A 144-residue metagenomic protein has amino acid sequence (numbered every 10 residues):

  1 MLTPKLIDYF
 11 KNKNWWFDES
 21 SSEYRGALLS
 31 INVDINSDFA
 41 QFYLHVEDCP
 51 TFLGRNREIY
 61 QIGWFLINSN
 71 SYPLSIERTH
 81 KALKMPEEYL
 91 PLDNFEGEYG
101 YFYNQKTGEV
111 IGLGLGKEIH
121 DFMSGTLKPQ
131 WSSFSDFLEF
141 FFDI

Functional and structural regions predicted by a protein language model:
M1-G100, F142: A surface-exposed partner-binding patch
G100-F102, D121: Short active-site-adjacent structural elements
N104-T107: Short acidic-glycine loop/turn motifs at beta-strand connectors
E109, D143-I144: N-terminal processing/targeting junctions
G112-G114: Amphipathic, Lys/Arg-enriched alpha-helical "gate/interface" segment within cytosolic domains that mediates
E118-D143: Compact, glycine/acidic-enriched structural inserts
